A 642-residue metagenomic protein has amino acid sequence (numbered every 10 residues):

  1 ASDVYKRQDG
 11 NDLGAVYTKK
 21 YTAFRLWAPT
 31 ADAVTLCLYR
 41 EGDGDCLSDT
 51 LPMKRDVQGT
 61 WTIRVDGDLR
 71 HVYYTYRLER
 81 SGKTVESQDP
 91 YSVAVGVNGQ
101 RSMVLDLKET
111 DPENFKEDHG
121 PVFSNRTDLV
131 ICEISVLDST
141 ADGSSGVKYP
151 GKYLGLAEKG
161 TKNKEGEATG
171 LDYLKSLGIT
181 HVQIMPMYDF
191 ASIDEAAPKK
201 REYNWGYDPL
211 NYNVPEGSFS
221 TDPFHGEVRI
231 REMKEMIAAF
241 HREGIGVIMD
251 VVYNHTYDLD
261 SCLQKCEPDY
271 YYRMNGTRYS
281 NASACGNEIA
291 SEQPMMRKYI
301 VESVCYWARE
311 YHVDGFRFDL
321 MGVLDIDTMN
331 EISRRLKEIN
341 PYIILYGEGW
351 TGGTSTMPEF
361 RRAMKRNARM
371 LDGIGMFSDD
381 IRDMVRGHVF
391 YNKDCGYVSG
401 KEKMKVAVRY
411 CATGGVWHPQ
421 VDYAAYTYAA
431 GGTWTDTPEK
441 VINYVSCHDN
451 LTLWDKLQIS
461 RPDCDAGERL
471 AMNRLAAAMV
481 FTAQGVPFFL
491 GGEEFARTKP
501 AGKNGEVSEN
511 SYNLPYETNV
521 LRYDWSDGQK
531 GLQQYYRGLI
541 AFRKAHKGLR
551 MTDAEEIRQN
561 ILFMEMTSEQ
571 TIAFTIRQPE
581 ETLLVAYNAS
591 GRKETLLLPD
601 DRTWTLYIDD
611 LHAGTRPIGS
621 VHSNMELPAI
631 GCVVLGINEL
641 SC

Functional and structural regions predicted by a protein language model:
A1-Y5: Short, small-residue-biased leader/transition segments that mark boundaries at the very start of proteins
V16, R25-R70, R77-V93: Aromatic- and glycine-rich beta-strand/loop motifs that create alpha-glucan
V16-D32, L562-P599: Carbohydrate-binding surface patches
L26, Y76, I134, I184 (+8 more regions): Conserved, mostly hydrophobic/aromatic
A28, R70-Y74, I618-C642: C-terminal beta-strand-rich structural cap/linker in extracellular carbohydrate-active enzymes
N98, L105, S333-R334, E338-A496 (+7 more regions): Conserved alpha/beta catalytic core and glycan-binding cleft of carbohydrate-active enzymes
L137-Y311, M321-N340, I344, S355 (+1 more regions): Substrate-binding/active-site clefts of carbohydrate-active enzymes
G528-D553: Catalytic cores of secreted or luminal carbohydrate-active enzymes
